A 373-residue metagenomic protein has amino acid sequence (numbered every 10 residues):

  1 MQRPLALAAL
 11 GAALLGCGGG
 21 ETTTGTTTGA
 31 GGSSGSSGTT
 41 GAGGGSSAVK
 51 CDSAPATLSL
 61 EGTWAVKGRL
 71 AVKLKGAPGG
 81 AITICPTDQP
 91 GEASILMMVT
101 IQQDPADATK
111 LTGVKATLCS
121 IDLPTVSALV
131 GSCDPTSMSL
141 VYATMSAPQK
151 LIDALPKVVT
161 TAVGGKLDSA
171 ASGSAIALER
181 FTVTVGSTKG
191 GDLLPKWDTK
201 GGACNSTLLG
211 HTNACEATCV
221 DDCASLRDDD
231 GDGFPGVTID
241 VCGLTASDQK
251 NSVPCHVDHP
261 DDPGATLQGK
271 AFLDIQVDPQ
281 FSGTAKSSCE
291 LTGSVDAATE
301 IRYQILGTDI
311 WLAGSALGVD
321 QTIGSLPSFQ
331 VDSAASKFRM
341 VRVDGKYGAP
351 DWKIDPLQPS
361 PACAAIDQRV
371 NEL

Functional and structural regions predicted by a protein language model:
M1-L7: Bacterial N-terminal signal peptides that target proteins for export
L7, A12-P55: Ser/Thr-rich, Pro/Gly/Ala-heavy low-complexity intrinsically disordered linkers and tails of secreted extracellular
G20-T24, L58, V126, L140 (+2 more regions): Cys/His-rich zinc-coordinating "finger/knuckle" motifs
S47-T83: N-terminal segment immediately downstream of the Sec signal-peptide cleavage site in secreted/extracellular proteins
V49-D52, D198, G202, T212 (+1 more regions): Edge beta-strand at a domain terminus
A71-G80, I121-S127, A298-S315: Short, cysteine-centered beta-strand-loop-beta hairpins and adjacent loop/turn segments enriched in charged/polar
T83-L291, E300: Predominantly extracellular/secreted and cell-surface proteins with exposed, flexible low-complexity segments
